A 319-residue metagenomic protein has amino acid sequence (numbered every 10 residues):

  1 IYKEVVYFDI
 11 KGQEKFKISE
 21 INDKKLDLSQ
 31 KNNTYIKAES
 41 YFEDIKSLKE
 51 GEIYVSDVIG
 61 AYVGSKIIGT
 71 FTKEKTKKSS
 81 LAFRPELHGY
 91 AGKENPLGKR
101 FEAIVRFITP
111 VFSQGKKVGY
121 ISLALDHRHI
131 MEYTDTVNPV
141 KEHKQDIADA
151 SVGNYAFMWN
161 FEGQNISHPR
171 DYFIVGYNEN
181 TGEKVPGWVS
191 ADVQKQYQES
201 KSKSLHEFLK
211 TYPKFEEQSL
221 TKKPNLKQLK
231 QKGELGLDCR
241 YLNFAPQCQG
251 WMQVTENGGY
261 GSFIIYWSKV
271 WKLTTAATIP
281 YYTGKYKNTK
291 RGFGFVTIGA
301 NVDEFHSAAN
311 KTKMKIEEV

Functional and structural regions predicted by a protein language model:
I1-K3, G51-Y54, S65-I67, F101-V111 (+2 more regions): Juxtamembrane extracytoplasmic/periplasmic/luminal helical "stalk" adjacent to the first N-terminal
I1-S80, M131-Q164, D171: Extracytoplasmic/periplasmic sensory segments of membrane signal-transduction proteins
V5, R106-T109, A156, F263: Generic short beta-strand
K17-S19, G69-G89, L97-V140, S167-R170 (+1 more regions): Conserved beta-strands of PAS-like sensory domains
K31, Y35-I36, Y41-D44, Y90-L97 (+4 more regions): Solvent-exposed, extracytoplasmic
L48-D57, F83-L87, E256-F263: PAS/PAS-like sensory domains
D57-G60, S65, A91-G92, F263-Y266: A short beta-strand signature of PAS-family and PAS-like sensory folds
K116, S190-E318: Extracellular/periplasmic juxtamembrane segments that couple receptor/chemosensory ectodomains to their
